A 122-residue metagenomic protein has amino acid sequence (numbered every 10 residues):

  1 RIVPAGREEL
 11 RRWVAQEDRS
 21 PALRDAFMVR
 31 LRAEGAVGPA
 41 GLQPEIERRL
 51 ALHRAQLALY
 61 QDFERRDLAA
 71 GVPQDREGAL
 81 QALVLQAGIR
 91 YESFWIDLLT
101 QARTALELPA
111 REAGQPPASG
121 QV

Functional and structural regions predicted by a protein language model:
R1-R11: Basic, amphipathic "hinge/linker" alpha-helix immediately C-terminal to the N-terminal HTH DNA-binding motif
R12-F63: Amphipathic alpha-helical dimerization/coiled-coil segments that flank or bridge DNA-binding/regulatory modules
G35, E64-V72, L106, A110: Secondary-structure edge/capping motif, primarily at the C-terminal ends of alpha-helices and the immediately following
Q43, L50, R54-L57, E64 (+4 more regions): Heptad-repeat amphipathic alpha-helical coiled-coil interaction surface used for oligomerization/assembly
D62-V84: Acidic interhelical loop/turn segments
T104-V122: Long amphipathic alpha-helical coiled-coil segments
